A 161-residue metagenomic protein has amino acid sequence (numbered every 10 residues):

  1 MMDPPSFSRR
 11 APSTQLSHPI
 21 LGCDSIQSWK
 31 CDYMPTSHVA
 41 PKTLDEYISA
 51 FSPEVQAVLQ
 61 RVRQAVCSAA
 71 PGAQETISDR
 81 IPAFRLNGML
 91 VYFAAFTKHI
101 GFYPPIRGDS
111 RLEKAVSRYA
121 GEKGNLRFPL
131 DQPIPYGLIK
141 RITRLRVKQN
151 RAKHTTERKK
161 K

Functional and structural regions predicted by a protein language model:
M1-T14: Extreme N-terminal basic, low-complexity initiation segments that serve as generic localization/processing leaders
H18-K161: Charge-dense, helix-prone N-terminal extensions
